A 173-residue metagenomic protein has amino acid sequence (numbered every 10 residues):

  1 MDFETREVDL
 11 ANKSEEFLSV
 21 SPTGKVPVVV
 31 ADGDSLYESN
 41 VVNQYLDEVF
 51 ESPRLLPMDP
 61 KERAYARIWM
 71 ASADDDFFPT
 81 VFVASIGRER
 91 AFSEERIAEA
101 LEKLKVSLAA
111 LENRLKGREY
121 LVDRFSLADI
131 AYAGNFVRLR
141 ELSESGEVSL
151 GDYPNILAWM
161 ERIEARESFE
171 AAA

Functional and structural regions predicted by a protein language model:
M1-E112, E119-L121: GST-like domain detector, emphasizing the conserved glutathione-binding G-site in the N-terminal thioredoxin-like
D2-F3, V122, L150, E170: Residue-level detector of short coil/turn "hinge" positions at structural boundaries
L18, K116, E161-E164: Alpha-helix boundary recognition
V29, A66, L111, D129 (+1 more regions): Residue-level signal for nonpolar/aromatic packing positions in well-ordered secondary structure
L56, S149-L150: Membrane interface segments of multi-pass transport proteins and intramembrane proteases
E62, F77, I156-W159, F169: Hydrophobic side chains within well-formed alpha-helices
F82, L121-S145, D152, L157 (+1 more regions): GST superfamily/GST-like fold recognition
N113-R124, E167-A172: Surface-exposed helix-capping loop/turn segments at secondary-structure junctions
